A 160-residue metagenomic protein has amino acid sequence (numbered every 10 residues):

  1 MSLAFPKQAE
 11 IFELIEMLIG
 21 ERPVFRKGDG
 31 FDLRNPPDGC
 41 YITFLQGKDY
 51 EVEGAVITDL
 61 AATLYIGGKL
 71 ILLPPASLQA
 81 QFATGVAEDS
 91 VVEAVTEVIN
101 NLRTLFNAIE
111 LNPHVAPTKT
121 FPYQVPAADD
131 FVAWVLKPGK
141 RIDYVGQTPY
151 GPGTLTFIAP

Functional and structural regions predicted by a protein language model:
M1-P160: N-terminal auxiliary interaction/assembly segments of multi-subunit proteins
